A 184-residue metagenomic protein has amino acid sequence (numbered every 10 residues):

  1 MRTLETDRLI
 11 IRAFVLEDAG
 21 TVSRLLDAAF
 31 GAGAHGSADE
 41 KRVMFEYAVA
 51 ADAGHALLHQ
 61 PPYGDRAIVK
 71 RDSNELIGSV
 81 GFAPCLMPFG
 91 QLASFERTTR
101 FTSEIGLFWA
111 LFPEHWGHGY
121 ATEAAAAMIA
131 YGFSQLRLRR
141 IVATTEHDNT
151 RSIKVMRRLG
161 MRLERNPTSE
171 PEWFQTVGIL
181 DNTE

Functional and structural regions predicted by a protein language model:
M1-E114, A127-Y131, Q135, R162-E184: GNAT-family acyltransferases
L86, A143-I153: Conserved beta-strand-loop-alpha-helix junction that forms the acyl-donor binding cleft
A110, E123, R151: Short alpha-helical segment within the catalytic ATP-binding CA
G117-T122: Glycine-rich acyl-CoA binding loop
Q135-T144: Conserved GNAT acetyl-CoA-binding A-motif
M156: Conserved active-site tyrosine of GNAT-family acetyltransferases
L159: Structured interaction and signal-relay segments at domain junctions
